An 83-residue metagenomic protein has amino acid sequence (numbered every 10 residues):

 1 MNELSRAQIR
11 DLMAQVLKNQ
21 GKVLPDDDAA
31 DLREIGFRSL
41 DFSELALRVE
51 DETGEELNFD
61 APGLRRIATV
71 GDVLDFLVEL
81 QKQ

Functional and structural regions predicted by a protein language model:
M1-Q83: Phosphopantetheine-dependent thiolation modules in NRPS/PKS and related acyl-activating systems
